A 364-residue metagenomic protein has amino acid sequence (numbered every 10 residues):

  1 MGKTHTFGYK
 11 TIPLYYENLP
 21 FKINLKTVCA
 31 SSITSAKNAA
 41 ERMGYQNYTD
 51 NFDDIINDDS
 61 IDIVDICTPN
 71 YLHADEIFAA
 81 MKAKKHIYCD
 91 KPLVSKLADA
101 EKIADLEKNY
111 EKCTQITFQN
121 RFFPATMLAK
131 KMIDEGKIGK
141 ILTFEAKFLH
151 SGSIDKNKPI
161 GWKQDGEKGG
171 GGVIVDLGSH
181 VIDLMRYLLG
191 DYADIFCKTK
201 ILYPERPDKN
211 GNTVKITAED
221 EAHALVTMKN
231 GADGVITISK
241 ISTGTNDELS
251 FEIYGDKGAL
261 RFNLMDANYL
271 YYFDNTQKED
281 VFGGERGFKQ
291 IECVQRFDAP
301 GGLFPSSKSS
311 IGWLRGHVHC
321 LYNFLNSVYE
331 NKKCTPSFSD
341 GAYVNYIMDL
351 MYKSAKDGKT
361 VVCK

Functional and structural regions predicted by a protein language model:
M1-M43: N-terminal Rossmann-like dinucleotide-binding module
P13-E17, I63-D65, D134, D266 (+2 more regions): C-terminal helix-rich "cap/oligomerization" subdomain common to oxidoreductases
E17-N18, N47-S60: Short acidic low-complexity segments
I23-T27, Y45-Q46, D62-V64, G171-G172: Short active-site oxyanion
T49, C89, T114-I116, E145 (+1 more regions): Hydrophobic residues in well-ordered beta-strands that form the structural core
I63-R121, G136: Beta-strand-loop-alpha-helix segment that lines the small-molecule cofactor/substrate pocket of alpha/beta enzymes
N120-T217, L270, G358: Predominantly a Rossmann-like dinucleotide-binding segment in NAD(P)-dependent oxidoreductases
P207-N210, V214-K215, H223-N230, F251 (+1 more regions): C-terminal glycine/acidic-rich active-site capping loop/insertion
